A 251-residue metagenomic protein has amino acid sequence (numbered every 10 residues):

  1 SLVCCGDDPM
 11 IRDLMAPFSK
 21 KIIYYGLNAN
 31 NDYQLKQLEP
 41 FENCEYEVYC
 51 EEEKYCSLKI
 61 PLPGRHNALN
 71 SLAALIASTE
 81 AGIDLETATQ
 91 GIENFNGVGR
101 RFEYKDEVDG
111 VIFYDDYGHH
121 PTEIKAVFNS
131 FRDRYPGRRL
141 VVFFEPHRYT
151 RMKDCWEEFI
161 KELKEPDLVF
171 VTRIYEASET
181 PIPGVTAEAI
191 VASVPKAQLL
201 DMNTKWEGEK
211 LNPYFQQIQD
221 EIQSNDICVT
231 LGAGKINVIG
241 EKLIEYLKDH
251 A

Functional and structural regions predicted by a protein language model:
S1-F113, E188-S193, A197-Q198: Acidic, Mg2+-coordinating active-site environments of NTP-dependent enzymes
C4, Y24, V141-F144, V171 (+1 more regions): Structural beta-sheet core signal
D8-P9, H119, P146-Y149, I174-A177 (+1 more regions): Short glycine-rich anion-binding loops that position phosphate/pyrophosphate groups of nucleotides and phosphorylated
R12-M15, Q34, M152-K153, T180-P181 (+1 more regions): Short glycine-/acidic-enriched loop or helix-start segments at secondary-structure transitions that form or flank
S19, P166-D167, N225: Short, well-ordered alpha-helix to beta-strand connector turns
V98, N129-P195, L200, T204-L211: Active-site beta-alpha connecting loops in nucleotide-dependent enzymes
D115-I124, H147-D154: Active-site glycine- and acidic-residue-rich loops that bind and position anionic ligands or nucleotide-like cofactors
K210-Y246: A glycine-rich beta-strand to alpha-helix segment that forms a phosphate/ribose-binding loop at ligand/cofactor sites
